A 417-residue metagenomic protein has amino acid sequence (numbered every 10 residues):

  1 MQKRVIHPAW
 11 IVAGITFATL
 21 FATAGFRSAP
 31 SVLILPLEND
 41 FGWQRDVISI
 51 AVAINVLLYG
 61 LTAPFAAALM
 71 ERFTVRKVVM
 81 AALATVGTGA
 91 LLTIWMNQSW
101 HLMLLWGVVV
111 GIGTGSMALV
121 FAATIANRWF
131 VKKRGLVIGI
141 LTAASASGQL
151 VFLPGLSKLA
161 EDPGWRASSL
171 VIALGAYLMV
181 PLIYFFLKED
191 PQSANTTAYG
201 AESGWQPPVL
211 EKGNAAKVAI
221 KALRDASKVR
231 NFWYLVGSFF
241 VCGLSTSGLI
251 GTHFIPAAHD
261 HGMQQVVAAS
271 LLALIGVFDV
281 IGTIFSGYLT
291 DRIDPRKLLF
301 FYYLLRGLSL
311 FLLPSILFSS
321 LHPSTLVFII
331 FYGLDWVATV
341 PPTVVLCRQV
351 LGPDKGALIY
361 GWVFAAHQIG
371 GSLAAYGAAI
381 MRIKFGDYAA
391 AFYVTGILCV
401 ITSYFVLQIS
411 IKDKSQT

Functional and structural regions predicted by a protein language model:
F21, G89, H101-S116, F240 (+1 more regions): Hydrophobic core of transmembrane alpha-helices in multi-pass small-molecule transporters, especially MFS/SLC-type
P30-I34, R224-I284, A374: Extracytoplasmic gate region of multi-pass secondary transporters
L37, S116-F130, A338-L351: Intracellular juxtamembrane helix-capping segments at the cytosolic ends of symmetry-related transmembrane helices
L37-E38, L69-M70, V151-P163, A258-H259 (+2 more regions): Interfacial helix-cap and linker-helix signal at transmembrane-aqueous boundaries of multi-pass secondary transporters
T62-T74, T283-D294, R382-I383: Helix-to-loop junctions at the C-terminal end of transmembrane segments in multipass secondary transporters
A84-N97, L305-F318: C-terminal ends and interior cores of transmembrane alpha-helices in multi-pass membrane transporters/permeases
W106-A143: Cytoplasmic helix-loop-helix junction between adjacent transmembrane helices in 12-TM secondary transporters
L141-A194: Helix-loop-helix hairpin linking two adjacent transmembrane segments in secondary transporters
